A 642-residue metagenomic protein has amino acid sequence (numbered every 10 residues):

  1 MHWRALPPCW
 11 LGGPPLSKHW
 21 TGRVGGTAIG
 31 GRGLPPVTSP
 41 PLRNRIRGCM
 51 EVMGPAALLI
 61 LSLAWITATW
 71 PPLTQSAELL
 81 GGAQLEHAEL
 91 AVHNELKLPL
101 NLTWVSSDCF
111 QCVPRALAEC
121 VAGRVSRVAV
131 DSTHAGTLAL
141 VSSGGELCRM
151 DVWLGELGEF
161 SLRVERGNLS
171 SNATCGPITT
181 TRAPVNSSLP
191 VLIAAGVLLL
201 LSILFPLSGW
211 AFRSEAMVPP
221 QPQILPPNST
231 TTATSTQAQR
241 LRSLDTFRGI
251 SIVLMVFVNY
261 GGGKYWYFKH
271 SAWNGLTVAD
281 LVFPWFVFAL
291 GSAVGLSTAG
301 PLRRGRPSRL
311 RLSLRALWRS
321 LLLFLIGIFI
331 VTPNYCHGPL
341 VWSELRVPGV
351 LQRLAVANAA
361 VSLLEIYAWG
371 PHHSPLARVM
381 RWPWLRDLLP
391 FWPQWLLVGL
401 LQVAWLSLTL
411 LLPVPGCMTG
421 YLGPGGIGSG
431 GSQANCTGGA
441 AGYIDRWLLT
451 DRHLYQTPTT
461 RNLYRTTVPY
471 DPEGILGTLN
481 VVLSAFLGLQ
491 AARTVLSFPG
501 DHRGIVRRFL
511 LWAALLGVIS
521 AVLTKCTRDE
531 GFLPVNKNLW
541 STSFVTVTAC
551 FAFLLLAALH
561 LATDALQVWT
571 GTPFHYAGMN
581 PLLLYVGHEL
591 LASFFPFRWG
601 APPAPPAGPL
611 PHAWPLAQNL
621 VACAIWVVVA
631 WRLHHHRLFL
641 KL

Functional and structural regions predicted by a protein language model:
H2-W3, P40-L642: Alpha-helical transmembrane segments and their immediate juxtamembrane cytosolic regions
